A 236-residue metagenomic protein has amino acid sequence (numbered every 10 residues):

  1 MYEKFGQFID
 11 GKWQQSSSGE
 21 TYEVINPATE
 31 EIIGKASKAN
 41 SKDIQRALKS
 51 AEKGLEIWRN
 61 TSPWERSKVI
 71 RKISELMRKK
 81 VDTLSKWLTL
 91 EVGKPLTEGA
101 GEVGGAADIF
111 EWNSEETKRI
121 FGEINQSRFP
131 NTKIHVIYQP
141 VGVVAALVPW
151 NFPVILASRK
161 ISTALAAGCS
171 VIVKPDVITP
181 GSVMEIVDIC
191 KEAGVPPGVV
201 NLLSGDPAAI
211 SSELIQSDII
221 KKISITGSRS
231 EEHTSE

Functional and structural regions predicted by a protein language model:
M1-K35, K68, K72, G122-A145: Terminal low-complexity tails and localization/encapsulation signals of metabolic enzymes
K4-F5, I9-D10, T21, G54 (+8 more regions): Glycine-rich, flexible loop/turn motifs
I9, E23-N26, I32-R46, G194-V199 (+1 more regions): Histidine- and aromatic-rich ligand-binding microenvironments
I25, K42, R46, T61 (+6 more regions): An amphipathic alpha-helix/helix-turn recognition signal
E31-F121, N131: Glycine-rich loop-to-alpha-helix module at the N-terminal edge of alpha/beta enzyme cores
G122-S235: Rossmann-like NAD(P) dinucleotide-binding subdomain of oxidoreductase/dehydrogenase enzymes
